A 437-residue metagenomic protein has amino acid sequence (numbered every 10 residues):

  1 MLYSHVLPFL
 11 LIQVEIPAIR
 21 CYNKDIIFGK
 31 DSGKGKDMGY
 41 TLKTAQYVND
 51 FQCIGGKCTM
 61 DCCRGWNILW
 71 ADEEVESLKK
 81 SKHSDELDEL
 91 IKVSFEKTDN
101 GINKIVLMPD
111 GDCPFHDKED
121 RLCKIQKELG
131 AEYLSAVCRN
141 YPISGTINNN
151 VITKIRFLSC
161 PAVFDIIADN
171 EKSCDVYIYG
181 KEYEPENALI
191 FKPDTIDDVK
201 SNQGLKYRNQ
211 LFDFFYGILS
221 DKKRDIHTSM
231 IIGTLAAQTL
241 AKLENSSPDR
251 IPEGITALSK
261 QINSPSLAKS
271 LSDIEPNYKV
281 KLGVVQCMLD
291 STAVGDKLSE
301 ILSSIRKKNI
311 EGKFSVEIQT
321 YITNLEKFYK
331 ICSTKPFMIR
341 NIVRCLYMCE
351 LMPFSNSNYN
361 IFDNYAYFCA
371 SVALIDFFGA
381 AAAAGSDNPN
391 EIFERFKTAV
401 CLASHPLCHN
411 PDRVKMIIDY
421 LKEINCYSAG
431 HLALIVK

Functional and structural regions predicted by a protein language model:
Y3, A18-Y22, I26-K30: Short, positively charged and aromatic/hydrophobic N-terminal segments
F9-V14: Compositionally biased, low-complexity intrinsically disordered regions
G35-E119, Q126-S135, R139-E182: N-terminal cysteine/histidine-rich coordination modules
G55, T59, R208, F368-V372: Short runs of predominantly hydrophobic/aromatic residues within well-ordered alpha helices that form helix-helix
Q126-G130, N148, V199, Q203 (+1 more regions): Conserved aromatic-histidine-acidic binding/catalytic patches
A162-G254: Charged, amphipathic alpha-helical linkers/stalks
K223-K437: Hydrophobic, aromatic-lined core segments that form the binding pocket/scaffold for planar heteroaromatic ligands
